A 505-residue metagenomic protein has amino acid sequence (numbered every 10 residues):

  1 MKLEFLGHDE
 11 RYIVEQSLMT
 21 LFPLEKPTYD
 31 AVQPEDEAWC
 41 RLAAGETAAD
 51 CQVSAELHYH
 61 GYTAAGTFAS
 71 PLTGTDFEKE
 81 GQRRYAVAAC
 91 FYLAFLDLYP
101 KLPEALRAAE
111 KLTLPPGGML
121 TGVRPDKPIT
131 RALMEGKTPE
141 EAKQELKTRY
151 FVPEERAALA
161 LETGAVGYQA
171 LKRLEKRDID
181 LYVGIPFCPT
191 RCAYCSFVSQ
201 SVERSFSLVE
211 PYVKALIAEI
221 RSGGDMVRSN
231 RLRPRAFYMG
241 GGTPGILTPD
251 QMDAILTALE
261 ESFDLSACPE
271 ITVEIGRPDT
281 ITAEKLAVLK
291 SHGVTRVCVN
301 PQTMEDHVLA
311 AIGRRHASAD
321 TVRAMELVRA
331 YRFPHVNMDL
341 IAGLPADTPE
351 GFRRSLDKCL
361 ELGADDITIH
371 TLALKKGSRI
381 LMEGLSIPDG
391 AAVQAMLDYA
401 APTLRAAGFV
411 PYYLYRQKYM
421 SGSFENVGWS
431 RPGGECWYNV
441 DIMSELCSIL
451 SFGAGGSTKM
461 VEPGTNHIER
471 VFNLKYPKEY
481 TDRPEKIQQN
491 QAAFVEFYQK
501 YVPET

Functional and structural regions predicted by a protein language model:
M1-P139, L216, P432-T505: Radical SAM enzyme core and accessory elements
V53-A55, V183, V299: Short beta-strand motif preference
Y99-E104, A108-T113, M134-L181, N230: N-terminal [4Fe-4S]-dependent radical SAM core
D178-V213: Canonical Radical SAM [4Fe-4S] cluster-binding loop centered on the CxxxCxxC motif and its immediate flanking residues
S199-Y399: Conserved non-cysteine loop/helix-boundary elements of the Radical SAM core domain that shape
L232, F237-G241, G422-N426, N490-T505: Amphipathic, soluble alpha/beta structural segments
H307, A311-I312, A342-P349, A364-G390 (+2 more regions): Flexible glycine/acidic-rich beta-alpha junction loops that bind and position SAM and/or redox cofactors in anaerobic
D398-L414: A contiguous binding-surface segment within folded domains or other stable secondary-structure elements
